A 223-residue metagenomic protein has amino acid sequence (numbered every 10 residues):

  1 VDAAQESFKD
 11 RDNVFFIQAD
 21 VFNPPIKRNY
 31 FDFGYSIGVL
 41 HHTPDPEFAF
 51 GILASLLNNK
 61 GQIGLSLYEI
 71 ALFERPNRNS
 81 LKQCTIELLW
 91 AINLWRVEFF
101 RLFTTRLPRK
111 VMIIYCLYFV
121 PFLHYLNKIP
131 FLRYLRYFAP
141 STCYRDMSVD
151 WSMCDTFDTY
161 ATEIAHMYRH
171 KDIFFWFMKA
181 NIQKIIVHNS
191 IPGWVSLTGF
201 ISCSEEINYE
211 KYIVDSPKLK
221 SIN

Functional and structural regions predicted by a protein language model:
D2-S7: Short alpha-helix adjacent to the SAM-binding motif of class I
D10-P24: Conserved SAM-binding strand-loop segment of SAM-dependent methyltransferases
F22-G34: A short acidic, Gly/Pro-enriched loop at the edge of an enzyme's catalytic core that lines a small-molecule cofactor
D32-E47: A short SAM/SAH-binding and catalytic strip from SAM-dependent methyltransferases
E47-Q62: A short glycine-rich, Lys/Arg-flanked "PGG" loop and its adjoining helix->strand segment in the class I
L65-A71: Acidic carboxylate diad motif detector
P76-Y125, Y134-F138: Conserved Class I S-adenosyl-L-methionine
L135-N223: C-terminal lobe and adjacent flexible extensions of AdoMet/dcAdoMet transferase-like proteins
